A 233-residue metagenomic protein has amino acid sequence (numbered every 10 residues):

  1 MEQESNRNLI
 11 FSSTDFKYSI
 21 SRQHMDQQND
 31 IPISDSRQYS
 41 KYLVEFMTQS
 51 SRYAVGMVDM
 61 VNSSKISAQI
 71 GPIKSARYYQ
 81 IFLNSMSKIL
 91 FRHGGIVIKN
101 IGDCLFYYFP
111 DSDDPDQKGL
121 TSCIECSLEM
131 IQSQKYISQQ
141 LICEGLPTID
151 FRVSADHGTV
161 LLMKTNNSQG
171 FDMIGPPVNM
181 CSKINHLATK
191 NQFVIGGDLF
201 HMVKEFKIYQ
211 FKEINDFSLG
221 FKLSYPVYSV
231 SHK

Functional and structural regions predicted by a protein language model:
M1-K41, K190-K233: Intrinsically disordered, glycine/charged-rich C-terminal tails and inter-domain linkers that flank nucleotidyl cyclase
K41-S122: Catalytic NTP-binding/metal-coordinating core of nucleotidyl cyclase/transferase enzymes
G71, N100, L105-I149, A155 (+1 more regions): Short helix/loop segment flanking the catalytic signature motif in cyclic-nucleotide metabolism enzymes
Y78-F82, C126, M130, P177-M180: Hydrophobic alpha-helical membrane-association signature
I124, C143-G145, L162-N185: Catalytic-core segments of nucleotide cyclases and related cyclic-nucleotide turnover enzymes
S154-V160: Short glycine-rich beta-strand segments
D156, P176-H201: Catalytic/regulatory signature loops of cyclic-dinucleotide turnover enzymes and related class III nucleotidyl cyclases
